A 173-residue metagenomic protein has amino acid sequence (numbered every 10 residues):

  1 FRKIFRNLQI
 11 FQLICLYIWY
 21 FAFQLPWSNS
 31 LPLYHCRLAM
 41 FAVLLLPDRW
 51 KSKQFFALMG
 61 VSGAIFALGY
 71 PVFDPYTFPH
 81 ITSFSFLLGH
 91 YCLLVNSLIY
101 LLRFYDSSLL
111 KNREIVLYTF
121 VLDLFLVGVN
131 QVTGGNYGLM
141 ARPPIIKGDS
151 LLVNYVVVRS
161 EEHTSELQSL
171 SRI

Functional and structural regions predicted by a protein language model:
F1-F41: Early transmembrane hairpin module of multi-pass membrane proteins
Q9-F21, G60-V72, T119-N130: Aromatic-anchored segments of alpha-helical transmembrane domains
F21-S30, W50-K51, V72-F84: Membrane-interface helix caps and helix-loop-helix hairpins in membrane proteins
P32-A42, G69, F84-V95: Membrane-embedded alpha-helical segments of multi-pass membrane proteins, especially the transmembrane helices
V43, C92-N112: Alpha-helical transmembrane segments in multipass membrane proteins, preferentially the mid-helix core
L46-F56: Membrane-helix interface "capping/anchor" motifs
G135-V157: Short, membrane-exposed interhelical loops at transmembrane-helix boundaries
E162-I173: Single conserved hydrophobic/aromatic residue that forms the stacking wall/gate of nucleotide- or nucleobase-binding
